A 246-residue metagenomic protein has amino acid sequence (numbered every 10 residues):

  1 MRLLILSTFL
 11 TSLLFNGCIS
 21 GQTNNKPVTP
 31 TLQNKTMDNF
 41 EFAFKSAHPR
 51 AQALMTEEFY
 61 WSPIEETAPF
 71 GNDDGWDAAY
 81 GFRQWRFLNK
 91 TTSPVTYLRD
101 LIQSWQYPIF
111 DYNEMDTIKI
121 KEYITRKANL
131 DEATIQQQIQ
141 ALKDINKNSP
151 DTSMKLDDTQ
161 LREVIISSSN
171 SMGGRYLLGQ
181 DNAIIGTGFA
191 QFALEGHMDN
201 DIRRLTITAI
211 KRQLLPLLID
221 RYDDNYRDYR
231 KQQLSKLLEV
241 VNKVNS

Functional and structural regions predicted by a protein language model:
M1-L4: Positively charged n-region of N-terminal signal peptides that target proteins for export
N16-G17: C-terminal motif of bacterial Sec signal peptides marking the signal peptidase cleavage site
G21-T23: Boundary at the C-terminal end of the N-terminal hydrophobic targeting segment
N25-F87: N-terminal leader/targeting peptides and immediately adjacent processing regions
Y80, R86-Y112: Amphipathic, membrane-active segments
I109-R175: Acidic, Ser/Thr- and Gly/Pro-rich intrinsically disordered linkers and low-complexity segments that flank or connect
L178-L194: Amphipathic alpha-helical elements of HEAT/ARM-like alpha-solenoid repeat scaffolds that form extended
L214-S246: Eukaryote-biased recognition of C-terminal alpha-helical segments
